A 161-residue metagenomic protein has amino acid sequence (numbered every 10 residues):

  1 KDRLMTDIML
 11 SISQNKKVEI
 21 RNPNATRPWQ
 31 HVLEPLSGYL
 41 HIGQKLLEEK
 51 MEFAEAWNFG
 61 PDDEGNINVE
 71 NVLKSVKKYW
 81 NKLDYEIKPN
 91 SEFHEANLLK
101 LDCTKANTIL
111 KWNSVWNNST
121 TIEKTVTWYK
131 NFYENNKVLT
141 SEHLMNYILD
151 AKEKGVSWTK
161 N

Functional and structural regions predicted by a protein language model:
K1-L47, E64-G65, V69-Y79: NAD(P)-dependent short-chain dehydrogenase/reductase
K17-I20, I42-W57, L83, Y133-E142: Core catalytic loop region at the nicotinamide-binding pocket of NAD(P)H-dependent oxidoreductases
P28, N58-F59: Structural signature of the Rossmann-like NAD(P)-dependent dehydrogenase/reductase core
V32, Y39, E55-A56, E92-N113 (+1 more regions): Conserved C-terminal active-site "lid" loop/helix of NAD(P)H-dependent oxidoreductases that clamps the redox cofactor
P35-Y39, F59, V69-V72, A106 (+1 more regions): Non-catalytic, hydrophobic alpha-helical segments
A54-W57, I67-L73, K78-L98, L139-N146 (+1 more regions): C-terminal "lid/loop" region of Rossmann-like NAD(P)-dependent oxidoreductases
N118-N161: Amphipathic terminal alpha-helices
